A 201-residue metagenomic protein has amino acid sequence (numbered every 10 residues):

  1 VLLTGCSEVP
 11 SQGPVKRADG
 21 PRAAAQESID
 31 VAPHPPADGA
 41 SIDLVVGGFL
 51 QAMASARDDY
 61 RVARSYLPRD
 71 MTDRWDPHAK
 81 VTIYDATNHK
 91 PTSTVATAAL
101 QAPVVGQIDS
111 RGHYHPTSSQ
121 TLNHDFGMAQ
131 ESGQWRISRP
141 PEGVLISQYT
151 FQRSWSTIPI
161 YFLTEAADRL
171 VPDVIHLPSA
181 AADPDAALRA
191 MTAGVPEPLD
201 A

Functional and structural regions predicted by a protein language model:
L2-G5: C-terminal motif of bacterial Sec signal peptides marking the signal peptidase cleavage site
S7-E27, V31-H34, A99, H115-L177: Short beta-strand edge/turn micro-motifs at domain boundaries
S28-S41, T72: Asp/Glu-centered strand-loop micro-motifs enriched in Gly/Pro and often flanked by an aromatic residue
D38-A56, W155-Y161, D183-L188: Short, aromatic-enriched amphipathic alpha-helices that serve as compact interaction elements
A40-G47, M53-G106, S110: Short solvent-exposed beta->alpha transition segments
H89-P91, F126-M128, A201: A structural signal for short hydrophobic beta-strand segments in well-ordered beta-sheet cores
V105-T117, T121, P198-A201: N-terminal post-signal-peptidase region of extra-cytosolic proteins
A167-D200: Conserved, compact domain cores that house catalytic/ligand-binding motifs in diverse enzymes and effector modules
